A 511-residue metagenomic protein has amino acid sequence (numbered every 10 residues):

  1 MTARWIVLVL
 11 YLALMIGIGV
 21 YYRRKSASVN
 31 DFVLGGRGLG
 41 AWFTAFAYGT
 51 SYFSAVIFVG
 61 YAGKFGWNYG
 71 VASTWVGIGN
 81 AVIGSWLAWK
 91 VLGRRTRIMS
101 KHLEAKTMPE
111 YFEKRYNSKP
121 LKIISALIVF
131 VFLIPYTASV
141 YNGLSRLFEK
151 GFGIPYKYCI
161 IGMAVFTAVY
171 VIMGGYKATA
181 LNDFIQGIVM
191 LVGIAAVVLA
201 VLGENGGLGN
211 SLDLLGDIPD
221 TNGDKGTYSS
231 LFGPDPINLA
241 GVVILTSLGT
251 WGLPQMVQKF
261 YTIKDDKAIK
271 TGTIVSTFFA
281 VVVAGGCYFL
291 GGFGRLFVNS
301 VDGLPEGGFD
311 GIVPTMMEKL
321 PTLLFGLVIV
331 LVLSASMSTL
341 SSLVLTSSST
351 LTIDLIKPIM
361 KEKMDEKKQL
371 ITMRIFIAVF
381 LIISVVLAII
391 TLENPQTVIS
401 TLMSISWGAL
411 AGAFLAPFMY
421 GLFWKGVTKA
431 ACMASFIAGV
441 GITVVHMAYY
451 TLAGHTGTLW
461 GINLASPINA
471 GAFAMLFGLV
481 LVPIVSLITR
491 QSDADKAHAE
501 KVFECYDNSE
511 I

Functional and structural regions predicted by a protein language model:
M1-G60, V171-G174: Membrane-interface "cap" regions at the ends of multi-pass membrane proteins
T2-R4, G63-G77, Y141-K157, K177-Q186 (+5 more regions): Transmembrane helix-loop boundary segments of multi-pass membrane transporters
L14, A126-S139, V189-G203, A240-W251 (+4 more regions): Selective recognition of specific alpha-helical transmembrane segments in multi-pass small-molecule
I18, Y22-K25, L133, T137-Y141 (+7 more regions): Hydrophobic alpha-helical segments and their helix-loop junctions in multi-pass secondary transporters
V33-E104, I237-G249, M256-Q258, T262-S300 (+1 more regions): Membrane-interface helix-loop-helix modules in multi-pass membrane proteins
V76-V171, V242-G249, S334-S342: Helix-loop-helix module between adjacent transmembrane segments
K114-I123, F130, T352-N394: Loop-to-transmembrane helix boundary motifs in multi-pass membrane proteins
Y450-I511: Terminal cytosolic tails of multi-pass membrane transporters, especially the segment immediately following the final
